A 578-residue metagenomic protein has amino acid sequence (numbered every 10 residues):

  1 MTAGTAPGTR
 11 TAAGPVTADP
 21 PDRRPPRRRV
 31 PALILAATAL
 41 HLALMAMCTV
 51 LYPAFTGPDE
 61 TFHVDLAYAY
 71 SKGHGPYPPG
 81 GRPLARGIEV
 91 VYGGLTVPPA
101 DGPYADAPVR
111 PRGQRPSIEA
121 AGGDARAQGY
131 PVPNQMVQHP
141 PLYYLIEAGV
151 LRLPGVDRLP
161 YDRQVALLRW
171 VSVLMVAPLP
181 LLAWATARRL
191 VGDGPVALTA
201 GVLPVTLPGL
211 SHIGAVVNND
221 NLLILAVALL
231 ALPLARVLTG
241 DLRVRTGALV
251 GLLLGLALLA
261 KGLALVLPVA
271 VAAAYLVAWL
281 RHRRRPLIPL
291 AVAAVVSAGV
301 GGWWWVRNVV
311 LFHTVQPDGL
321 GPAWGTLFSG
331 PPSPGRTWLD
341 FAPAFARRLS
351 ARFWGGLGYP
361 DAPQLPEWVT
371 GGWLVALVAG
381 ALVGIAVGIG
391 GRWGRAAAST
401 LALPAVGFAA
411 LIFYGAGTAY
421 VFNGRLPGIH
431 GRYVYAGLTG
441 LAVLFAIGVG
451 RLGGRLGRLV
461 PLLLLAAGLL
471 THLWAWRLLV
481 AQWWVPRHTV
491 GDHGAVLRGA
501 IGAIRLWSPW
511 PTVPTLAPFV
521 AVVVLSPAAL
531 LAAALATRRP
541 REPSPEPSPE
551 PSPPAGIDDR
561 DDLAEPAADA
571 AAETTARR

Functional and structural regions predicted by a protein language model:
A32, L159-D162, A183-T206, R458: Transmembrane-helix signature of polytopic, membrane-embedded enzymes that assemble or transfer cell-envelope glycans
K72-L168, T326-F328, Y359-P363: Interfacial juxtamembrane loops and adjacent helix segments that form the catalytic/substrate-binding surfaces
R163-L190, L229: Transmembrane-helix motifs of polytopic, lipid-linked glycan transferases
T239, L267-S297, G388-I389: Perimembrane helix-loop-helix junctions
T246-G262, L267-P268: Membrane-interface alpha helices of multi-pass inner-membrane proteins
W305, V309-G388, L497-F519: Membrane-lumen/periplasm interface segments of multi-pass, membrane-embedded glycan/lipid transferases
A351-A402, F445, L462, V522-P540: Hydrophobic, aromatic-rich transmembrane alpha-helices and their immediate juxtamembrane boundary segments
P363-V369, L456-P547, P551, A572-R578: Transmembrane helical bundles and short interhelical boundary loops of multi-pass, membrane-embedded
